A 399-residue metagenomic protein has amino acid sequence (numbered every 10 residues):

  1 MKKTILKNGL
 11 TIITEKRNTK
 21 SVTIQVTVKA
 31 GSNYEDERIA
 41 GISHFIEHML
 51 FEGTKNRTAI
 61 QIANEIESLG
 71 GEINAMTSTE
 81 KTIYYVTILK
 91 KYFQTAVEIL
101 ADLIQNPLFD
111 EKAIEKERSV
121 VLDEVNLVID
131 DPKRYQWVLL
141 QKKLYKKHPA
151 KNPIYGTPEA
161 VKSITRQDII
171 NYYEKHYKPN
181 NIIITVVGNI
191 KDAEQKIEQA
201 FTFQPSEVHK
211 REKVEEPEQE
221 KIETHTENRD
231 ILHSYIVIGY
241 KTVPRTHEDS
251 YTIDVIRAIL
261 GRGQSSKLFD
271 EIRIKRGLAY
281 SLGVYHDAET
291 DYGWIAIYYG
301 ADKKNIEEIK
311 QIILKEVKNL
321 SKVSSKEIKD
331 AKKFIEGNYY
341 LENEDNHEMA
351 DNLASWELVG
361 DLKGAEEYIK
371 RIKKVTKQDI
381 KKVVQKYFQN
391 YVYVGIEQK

Functional and structural regions predicted by a protein language model:
M1, S21-T23, K81-I83, H233-Y235 (+1 more regions): A generic structural signal for beta-strand entry/edge sites
M1-V22: N- or domain-start disorder-to-order transition segments that initiate the globular core
I5, I62-H209, E216, T226 (+4 more regions): Charge-rich, well-structured scaffold segments of protease-associated domains
L10-I12, L69-G70, I222-E223: Short structured motifs
I12-T14, V26, I184, I238 (+2 more regions): Generic preference for hydrophobic
K16-N18, Q25-T27, H209-K267, I396: His/Glu-based metal-binding/catalytic segments typifying zinc-dependent metallopeptidases
K20-T23, N33, F93, T246: A short local loop/turn or secondary-structure capping micro-motif enriched for an aromatic residue
Q25-T87, I259-L278: M16/MPP (pitrilysin/insulinase) zinc-metallopeptidase core fold and M16-derived inactive scaffolds
